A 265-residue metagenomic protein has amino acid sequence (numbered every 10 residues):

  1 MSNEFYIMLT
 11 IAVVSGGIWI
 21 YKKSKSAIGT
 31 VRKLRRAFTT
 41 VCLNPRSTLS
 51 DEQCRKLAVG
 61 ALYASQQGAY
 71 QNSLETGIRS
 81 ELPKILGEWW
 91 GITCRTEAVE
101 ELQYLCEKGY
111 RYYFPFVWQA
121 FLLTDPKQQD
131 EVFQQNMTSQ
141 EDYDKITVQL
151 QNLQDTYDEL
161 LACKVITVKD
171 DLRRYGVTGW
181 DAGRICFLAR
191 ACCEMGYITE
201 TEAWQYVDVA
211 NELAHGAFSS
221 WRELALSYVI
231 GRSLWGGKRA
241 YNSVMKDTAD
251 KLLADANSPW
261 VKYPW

Functional and structural regions predicted by a protein language model:
N3-C193, Y197-E200, V209-W265: Polar/charged low-complexity regulatory segments
